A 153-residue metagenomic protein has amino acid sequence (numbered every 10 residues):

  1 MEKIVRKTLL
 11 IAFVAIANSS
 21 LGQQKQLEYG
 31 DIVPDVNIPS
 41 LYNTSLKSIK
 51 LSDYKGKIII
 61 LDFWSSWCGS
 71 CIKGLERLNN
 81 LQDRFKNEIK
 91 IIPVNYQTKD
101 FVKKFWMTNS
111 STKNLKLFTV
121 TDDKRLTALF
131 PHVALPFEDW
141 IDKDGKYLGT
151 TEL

Functional and structural regions predicted by a protein language model:
M1-T8, Q23: Positively charged n-region of N-terminal signal peptides that target proteins for export
K7-I16: Sec-dependent N-terminal signal peptides
I16-G22: Sec/Tat signal peptide C-region and signal peptidase I cleavage site
Q23-K50: N-terminal "domain-start" segment that seeds a small globular fold
V36, A134-T151: A short, hydrophobic beta-strand/beta-hairpin element that forms part of a small beta-sheet core
K55-D83: Conserved redox-active cysteine motifs that mediate thiol-disulfide chemistry, especially di-cysteine Cys-X(1-2)-Cys
N87-K103, K113-R125: Thiol-based oxidoreductase modules, predominantly thioredoxin-like and allied folds used for disulfide exchange
N109-D142: Short, internal strand/loop/helix patches that form the active-site neighborhood or redox-interaction surface
